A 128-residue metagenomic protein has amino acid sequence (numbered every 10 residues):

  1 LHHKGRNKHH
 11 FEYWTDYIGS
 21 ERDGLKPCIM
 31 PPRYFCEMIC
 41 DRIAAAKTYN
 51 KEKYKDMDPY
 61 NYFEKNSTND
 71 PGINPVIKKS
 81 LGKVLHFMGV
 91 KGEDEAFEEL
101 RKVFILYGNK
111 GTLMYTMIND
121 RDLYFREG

Functional and structural regions predicted by a protein language model:
L1-G128: Metal-dependent phosphohydrolase cores
